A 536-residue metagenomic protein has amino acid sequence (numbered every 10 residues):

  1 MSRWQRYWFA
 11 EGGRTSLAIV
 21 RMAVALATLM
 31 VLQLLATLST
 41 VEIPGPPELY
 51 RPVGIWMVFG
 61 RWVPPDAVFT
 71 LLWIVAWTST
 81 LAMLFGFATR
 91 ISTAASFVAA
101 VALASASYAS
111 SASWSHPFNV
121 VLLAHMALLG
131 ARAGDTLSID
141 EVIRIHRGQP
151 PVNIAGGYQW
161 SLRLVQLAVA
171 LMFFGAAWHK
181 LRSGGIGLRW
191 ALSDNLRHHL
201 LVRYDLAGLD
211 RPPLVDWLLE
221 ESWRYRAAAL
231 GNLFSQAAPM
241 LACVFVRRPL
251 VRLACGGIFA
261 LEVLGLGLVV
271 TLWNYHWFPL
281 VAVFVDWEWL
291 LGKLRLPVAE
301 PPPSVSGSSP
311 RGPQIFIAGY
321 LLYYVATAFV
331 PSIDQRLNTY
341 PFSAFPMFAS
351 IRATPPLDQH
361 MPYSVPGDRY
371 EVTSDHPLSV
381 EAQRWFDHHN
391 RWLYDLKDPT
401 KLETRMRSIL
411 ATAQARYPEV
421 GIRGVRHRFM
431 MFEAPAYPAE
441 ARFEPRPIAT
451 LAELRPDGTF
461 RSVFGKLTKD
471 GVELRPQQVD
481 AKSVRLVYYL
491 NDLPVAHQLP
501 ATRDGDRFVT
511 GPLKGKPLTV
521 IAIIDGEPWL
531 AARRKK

Functional and structural regions predicted by a protein language model:
M1-S462, K466, D470, A481-L493: Alpha-helical membrane-anchoring segments
Q477-V484, G515-K516: Short proline/glycine-enriched turn/loop motifs at strand-loop junctions of beta-rich domains
Q498-R503: Short beta-strand segments within Ig-like beta-sandwich modules, predominantly Fibronectin type-III
G505-L513: Exposed aromatic-hydrophobic patches
L518-V520: Hydrophobic beta-strand segments within extracellular beta-sandwich modules
A522-I524: Conserved structural position at the C-terminal beta-strand of extracellular beta-sandwich adhesion modules
G526-K536: Edge beta-strands of extracellular beta-sandwich domains
